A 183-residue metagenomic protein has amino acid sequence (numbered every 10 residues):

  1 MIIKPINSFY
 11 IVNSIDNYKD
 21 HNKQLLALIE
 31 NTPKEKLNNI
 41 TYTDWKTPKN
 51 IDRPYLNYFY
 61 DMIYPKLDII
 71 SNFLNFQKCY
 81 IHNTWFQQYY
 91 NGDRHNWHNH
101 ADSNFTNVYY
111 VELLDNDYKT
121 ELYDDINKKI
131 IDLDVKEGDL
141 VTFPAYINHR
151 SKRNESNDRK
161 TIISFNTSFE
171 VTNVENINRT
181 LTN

Functional and structural regions predicted by a protein language model:
M1-F76, R94: Non-heme Fe(II)/2-oxoglutarate
C79-K152, D158-I162, N166, E170-L181: Catalytic core of non-heme Fe(II) oxygenases with the double-stranded beta-helix
